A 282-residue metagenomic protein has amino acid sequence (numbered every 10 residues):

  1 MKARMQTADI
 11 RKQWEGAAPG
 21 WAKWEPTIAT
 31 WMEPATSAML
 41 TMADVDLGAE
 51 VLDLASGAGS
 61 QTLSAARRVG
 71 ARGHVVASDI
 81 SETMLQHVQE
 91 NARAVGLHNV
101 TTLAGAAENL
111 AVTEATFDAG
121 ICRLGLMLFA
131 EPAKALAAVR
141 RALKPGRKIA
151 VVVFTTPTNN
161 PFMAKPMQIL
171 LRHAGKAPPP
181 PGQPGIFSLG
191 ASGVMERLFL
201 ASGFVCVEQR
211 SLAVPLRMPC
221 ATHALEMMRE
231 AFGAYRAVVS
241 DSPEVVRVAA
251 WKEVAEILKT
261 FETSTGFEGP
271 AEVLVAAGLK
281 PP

Functional and structural regions predicted by a protein language model:
K2-A49, S60-S64, M84-H87, A94-V95 (+1 more regions): Conserved class I S-adenosyl-L-methionine
K2-I10, W24, I28-M32, S60 (+1 more regions): Conserved Class I S-adenosyl-L-methionine
A43-V45, V69, L143: A generic alpha-to-beta junction signature in SAM-dependent methyltransferases
E50-L110, K134: Class I SAM-dependent methyltransferase SAM/SAH-binding core
V69, N91-A92, L170, F199 (+2 more regions): Conserved hydrophobic residues forming the short capping helix/wall of the S-adenosyl-L-methionine
E108-A119: A short acidic, Gly/Pro-enriched loop at the edge of an enzyme's catalytic core that lines a small-molecule cofactor
D118-A133, T155: A short SAM/SAH-binding and catalytic strip from SAM-dependent methyltransferases
A133-K134, R140-P219: Conserved catalytic/acceptor-binding region of the Class I
